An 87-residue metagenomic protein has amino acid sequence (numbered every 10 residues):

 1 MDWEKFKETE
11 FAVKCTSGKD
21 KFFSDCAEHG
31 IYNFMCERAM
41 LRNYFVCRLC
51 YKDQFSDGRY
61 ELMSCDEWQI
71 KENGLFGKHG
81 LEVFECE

Functional and structural regions predicted by a protein language model:
M1-E87: Structural boundary micro-motifs
